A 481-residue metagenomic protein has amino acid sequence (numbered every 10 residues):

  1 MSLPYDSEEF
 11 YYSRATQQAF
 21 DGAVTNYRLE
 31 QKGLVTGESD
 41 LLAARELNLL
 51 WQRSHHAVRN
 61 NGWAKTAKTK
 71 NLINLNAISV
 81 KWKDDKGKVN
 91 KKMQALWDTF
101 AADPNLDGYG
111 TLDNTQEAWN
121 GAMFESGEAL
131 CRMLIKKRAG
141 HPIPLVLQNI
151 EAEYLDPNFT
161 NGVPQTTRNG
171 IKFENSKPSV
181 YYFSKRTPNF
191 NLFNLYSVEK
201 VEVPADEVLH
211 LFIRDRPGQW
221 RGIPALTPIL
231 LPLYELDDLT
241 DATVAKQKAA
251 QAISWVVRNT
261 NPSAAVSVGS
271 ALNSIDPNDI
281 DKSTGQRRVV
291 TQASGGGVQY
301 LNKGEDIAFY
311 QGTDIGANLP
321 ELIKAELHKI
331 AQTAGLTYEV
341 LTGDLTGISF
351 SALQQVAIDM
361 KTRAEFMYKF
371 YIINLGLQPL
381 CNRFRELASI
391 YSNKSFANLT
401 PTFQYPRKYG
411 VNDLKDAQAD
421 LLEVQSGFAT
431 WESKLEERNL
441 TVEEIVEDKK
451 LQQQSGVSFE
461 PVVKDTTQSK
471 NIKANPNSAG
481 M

Functional and structural regions predicted by a protein language model:
M1-K81, A479-M481: N-terminal-proximal low-complexity accessory segments that begin disordered and transition into the first
S2, D344, Q354-Q355, Y371-M481: C-terminal anchoring/interaction modules
L42, E46, L50-A77, K81 (+4 more regions): Short, Φ-rich (hydrophobic/aromatic) sequence segments
N60-P217, Y391, E423: Structured, mid-chain assembly/scaffold modules that mediate subunit interfaces within large macromolecular complexes
D84, N90, A95, G296-K415: Surface-exposed loop-to-helix/strand elements on domain peripheries
F100, L233, T243, T333-A334 (+3 more regions): Generic structural signal for hydrophobic core residues of well-folded globular domains
T111-Q116, L134-A152, A264-I280, G285-Q286 (+2 more regions): Charge-rich, acidic-biased intrinsically disordered regions
V208-A352, V356: Extended, charged amphipathic alpha-helical segments
